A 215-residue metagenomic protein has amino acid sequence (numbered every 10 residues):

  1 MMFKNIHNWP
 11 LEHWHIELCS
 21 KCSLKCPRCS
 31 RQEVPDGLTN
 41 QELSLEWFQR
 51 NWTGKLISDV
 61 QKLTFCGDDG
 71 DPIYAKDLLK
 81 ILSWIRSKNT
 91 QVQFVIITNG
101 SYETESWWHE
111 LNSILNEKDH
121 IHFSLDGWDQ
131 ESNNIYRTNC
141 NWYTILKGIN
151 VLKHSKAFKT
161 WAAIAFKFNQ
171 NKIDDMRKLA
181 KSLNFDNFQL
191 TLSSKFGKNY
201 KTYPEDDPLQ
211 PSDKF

Functional and structural regions predicted by a protein language model:
M1-H120, I135, Y143: Conserved alpha-helical substructure of the radical SAM core
I6, E17, D36-Q49, N112-F215: Radical SAM enzyme [4Fe-4S]-AdoMet core and its adjacent flexible, acidic and glycine-rich loops/tails across
